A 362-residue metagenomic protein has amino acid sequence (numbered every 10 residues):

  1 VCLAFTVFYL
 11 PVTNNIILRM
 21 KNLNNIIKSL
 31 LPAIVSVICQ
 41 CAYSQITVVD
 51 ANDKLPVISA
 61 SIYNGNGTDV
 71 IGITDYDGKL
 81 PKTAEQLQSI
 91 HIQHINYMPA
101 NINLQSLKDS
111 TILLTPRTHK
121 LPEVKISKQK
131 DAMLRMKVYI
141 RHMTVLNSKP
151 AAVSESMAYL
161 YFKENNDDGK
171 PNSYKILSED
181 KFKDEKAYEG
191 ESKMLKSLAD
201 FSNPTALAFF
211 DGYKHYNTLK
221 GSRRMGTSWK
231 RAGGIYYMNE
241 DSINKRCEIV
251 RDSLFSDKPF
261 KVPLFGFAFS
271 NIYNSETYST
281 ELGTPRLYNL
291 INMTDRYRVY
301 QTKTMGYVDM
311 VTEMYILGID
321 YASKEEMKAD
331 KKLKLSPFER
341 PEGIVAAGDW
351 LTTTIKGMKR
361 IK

Functional and structural regions predicted by a protein language model:
V1-T47: Bacterial Sec-dependent N-terminal signal peptides
I46-N52, G78-K79, I112, V124: A short, amphipathic beta-strand motif
N52-N66: Short, ordered, surface-exposed loop/turn motifs in non-cytosolic proteins
A60-N64, I90, I126: Hydrophobic beta-strand segments
T68-K79: Short, acidic Ser/Thr/Gly-rich low-complexity loop/linker segments typical of extracellular and cell-surface proteins
L80-Q88: Short Pro-Gly-centered beta-turn/loop motif in secreted/extracellular proteins
H91-I102: A short, solvent-exposed loop/turn motif at the edges and junctions of modular extracellular/periplasmic domains
L113-K362: Surface-exposed, low-complexity/disordered segments and acidic/polar micro-motifs at processing/linker regions
